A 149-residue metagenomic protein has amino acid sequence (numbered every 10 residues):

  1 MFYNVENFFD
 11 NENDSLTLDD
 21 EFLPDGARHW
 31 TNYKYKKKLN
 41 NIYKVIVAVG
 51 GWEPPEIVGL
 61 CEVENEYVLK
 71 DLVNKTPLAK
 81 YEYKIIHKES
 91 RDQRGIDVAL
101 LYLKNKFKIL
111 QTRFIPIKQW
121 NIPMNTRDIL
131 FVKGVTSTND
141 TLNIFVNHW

Functional and structural regions predicted by a protein language model:
M1-E82, I86-I96: N-terminal, active-site-proximal structural segment of metallo-dependent hydrolase catalytic domains
M1-N7, A27, Q111-R113, T141-W149: Active-site-proximal beta-strand elements of phosphoester/diester hydrolases
V63-T141, W149: Structured beta-strand-rich core segments of catalytic domains in phosphoester-bond hydrolases
